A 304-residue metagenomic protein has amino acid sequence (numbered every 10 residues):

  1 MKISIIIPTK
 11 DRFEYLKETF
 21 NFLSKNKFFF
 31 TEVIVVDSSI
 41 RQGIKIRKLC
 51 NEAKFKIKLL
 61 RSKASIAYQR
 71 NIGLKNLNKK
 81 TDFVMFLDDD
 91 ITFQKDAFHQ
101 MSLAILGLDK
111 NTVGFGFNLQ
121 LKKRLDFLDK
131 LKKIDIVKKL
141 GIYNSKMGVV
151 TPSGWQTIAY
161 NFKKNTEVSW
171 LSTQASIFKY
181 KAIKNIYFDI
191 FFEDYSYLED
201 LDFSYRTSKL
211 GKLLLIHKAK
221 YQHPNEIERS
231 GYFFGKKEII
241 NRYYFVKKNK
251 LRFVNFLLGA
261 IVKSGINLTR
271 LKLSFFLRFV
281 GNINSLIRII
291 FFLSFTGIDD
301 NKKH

Functional and structural regions predicted by a protein language model:
D11-K25: Short, well-formed alpha-helical segments that are part of the catalytic scaffolds of diverse glycosyltransferases
E18, N185, I190-Y197, K212-F233 (+1 more regions): Active-site donor/metal-binding and catalytic loop motifs of nucleotide-sugar-dependent glycosylation enzymes
F22, F29, V35-I46, I91-Q94: A conserved acidic beta->alpha catalytic loop
T81-T92: Short beta-strand-to-loop acidic/aromatic patch adjacent to the donor-nucleotide binding site
D96-I142: Conserved donor NDP-sugar-binding/catalytic core segment of glycosyltransferases
S145-T151, Q156-F178: A recurrent flexible, glycine/aromatic-enriched loop bordering the glycosyltransferase active site that acts as
L171-Q174, D194-D202: Acidic donor-binding loop at a coil-to-helix junction in glycosyltransferase catalytic cores that engages
F233-K247, R252-H304: Non-catalytic, C-terminal membrane-associated alpha-helical segments of glycosyltransferases
